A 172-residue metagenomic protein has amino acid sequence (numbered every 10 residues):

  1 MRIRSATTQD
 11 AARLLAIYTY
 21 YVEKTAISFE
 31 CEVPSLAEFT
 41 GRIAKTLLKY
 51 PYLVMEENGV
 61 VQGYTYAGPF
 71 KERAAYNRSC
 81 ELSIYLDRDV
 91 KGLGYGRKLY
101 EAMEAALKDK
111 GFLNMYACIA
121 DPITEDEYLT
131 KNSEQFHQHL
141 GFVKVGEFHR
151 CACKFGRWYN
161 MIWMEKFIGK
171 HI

Functional and structural regions predicted by a protein language model:
R2-L14: A short beta-loop-alpha structural element at the N-terminal edge of CoA-dependent acyl/N-acetyltransferase catalytic
A16-V33, T46: Helix-loop element at the rim of GNAT/NAT acetyltransferase active sites that forms part of the acceptor-substrate
C31-D89, E101, A106, K110 (+1 more regions): Acetyl-CoA-dependent GNAT
C80, T130, R150-I172: C-terminal "cap" of GNAT-fold acetyltransferases
G92-K108, T130-Q135, H139: Conserved acetyl-CoA-binding loop-helix of GNAT-fold acetyltransferases
L107-L129: Conserved GNAT acetyl-CoA-binding A-motif
C118-A120, E134, Q138-R157: Conserved catalytic-core motifs of GNAT/GCN5-like acyltransferases
